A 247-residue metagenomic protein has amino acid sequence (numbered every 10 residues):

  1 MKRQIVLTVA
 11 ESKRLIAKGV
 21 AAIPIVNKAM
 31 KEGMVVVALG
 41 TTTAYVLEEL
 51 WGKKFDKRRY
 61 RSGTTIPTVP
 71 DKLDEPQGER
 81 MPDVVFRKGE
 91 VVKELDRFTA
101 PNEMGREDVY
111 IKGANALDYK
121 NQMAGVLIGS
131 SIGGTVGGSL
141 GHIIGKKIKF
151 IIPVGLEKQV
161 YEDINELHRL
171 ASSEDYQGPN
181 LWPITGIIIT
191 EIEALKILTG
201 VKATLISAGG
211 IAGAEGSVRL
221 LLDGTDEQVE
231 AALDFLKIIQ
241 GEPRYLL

Functional and structural regions predicted by a protein language model:
K2, L7-I16, A21, E75-R244: Conserved phosphate- and dinucleotide-binding cores of soluble alpha/beta proteins, encompassing both enzyme active
R3-F86: N-terminal active-site beta-alpha-beta segment that forms phosphate/nucleotide-binding and substrate-recognition loops
